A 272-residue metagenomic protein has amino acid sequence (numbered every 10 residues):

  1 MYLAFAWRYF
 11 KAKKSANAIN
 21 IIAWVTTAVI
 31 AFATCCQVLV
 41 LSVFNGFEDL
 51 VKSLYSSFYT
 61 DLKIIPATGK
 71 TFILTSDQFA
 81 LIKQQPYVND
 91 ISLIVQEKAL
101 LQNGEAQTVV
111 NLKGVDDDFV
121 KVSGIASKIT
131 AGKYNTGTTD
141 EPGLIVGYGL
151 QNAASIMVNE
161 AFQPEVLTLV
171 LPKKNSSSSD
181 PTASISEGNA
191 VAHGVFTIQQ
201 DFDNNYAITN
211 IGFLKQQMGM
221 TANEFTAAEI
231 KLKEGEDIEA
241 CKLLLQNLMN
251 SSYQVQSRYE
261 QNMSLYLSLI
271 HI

Functional and structural regions predicted by a protein language model:
M1-C35, H271: N-terminal Sec/SRP start-transfer signal
K11, V29, F44, E48 (+1 more regions): Alpha-helical membrane-interface segments at transmembrane helix boundaries
A16-W24, I238-I270: Peri-transmembrane interface segments
C35-Q37, L41-N111, D117-K121, A126-D140: Hydrophobic, regular-secondary-structure patches
N89, K98-V191, Q216-M218: Short acidic/glycine-enriched loop/turn elements at secondary-structure junctions
A161-Y253: Basic-flanked hydrophobic alpha-helices used for secretion and membrane insertion
